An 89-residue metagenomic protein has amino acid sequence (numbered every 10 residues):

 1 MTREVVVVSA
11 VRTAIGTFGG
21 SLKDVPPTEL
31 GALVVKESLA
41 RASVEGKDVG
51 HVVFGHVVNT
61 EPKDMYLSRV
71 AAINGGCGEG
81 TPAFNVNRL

Functional and structural regions predicted by a protein language model:
M1-T28, E37: Condensing-enzyme catalytic core mediating Claisen C-C bond formation in acyl metabolism
V6, V53, N85: Conserved beta-strand segments that form the floor/walls of ligand-binding pockets within enzyme and binding domains
R12-A14, F18, V53, N74 (+1 more regions): Short glycine/serine/threonine-biased micro-segments
T13-G16, L39-V44, I73-G78: Generic secondary-structure signature for well-ordered alpha-helical cores
G20-K23, P27, V35, K63 (+2 more regions): Short capping/connector residues at structural and topological boundaries
T28-S43, L67-A71: Short, well-ordered amphipathic alpha-helical segments that serve as non-catalytic structural scaffolds within diverse
E45-H51, G80-P82: Short acidic capping loops at alpha-helix termini that bridge into adjacent secondary structure
H56-L89: Conserved catalytic cysteine-centered active-site region of acyl-thioester-dependent Claisen-condensing enzymes
